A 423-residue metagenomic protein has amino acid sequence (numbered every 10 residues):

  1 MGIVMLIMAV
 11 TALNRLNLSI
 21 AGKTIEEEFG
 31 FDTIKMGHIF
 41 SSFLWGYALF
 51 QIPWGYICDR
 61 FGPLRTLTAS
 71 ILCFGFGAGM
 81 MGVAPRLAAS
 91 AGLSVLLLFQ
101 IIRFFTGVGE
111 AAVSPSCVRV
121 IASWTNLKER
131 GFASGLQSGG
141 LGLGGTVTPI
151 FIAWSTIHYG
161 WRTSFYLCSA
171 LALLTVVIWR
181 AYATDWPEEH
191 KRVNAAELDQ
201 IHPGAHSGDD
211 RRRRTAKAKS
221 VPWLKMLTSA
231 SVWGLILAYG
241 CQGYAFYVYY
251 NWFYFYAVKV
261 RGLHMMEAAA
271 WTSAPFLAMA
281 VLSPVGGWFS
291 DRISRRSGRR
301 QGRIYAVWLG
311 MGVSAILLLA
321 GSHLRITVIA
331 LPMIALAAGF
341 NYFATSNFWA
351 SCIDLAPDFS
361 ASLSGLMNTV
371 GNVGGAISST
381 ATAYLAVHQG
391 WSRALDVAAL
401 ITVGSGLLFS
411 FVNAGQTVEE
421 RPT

Functional and structural regions predicted by a protein language model:
I3-F31, Y249-Y254: Extracytoplasmic
L18-I20, M226-P284, A344-T345, W349 (+1 more regions): Extracytoplasmic gate region of multi-pass secondary transporters
S41-Y56, S273-G286: Central cavity-lining transmembrane alpha-helices of secondary-active solute carriers, predominantly the Major
L72-G92, G312-R325: C-terminal ends and interior cores of transmembrane alpha-helices in multi-pass membrane transporters/permeases
I102-G142: Cytoplasmic helix-loop-helix junction between adjacent transmembrane helices in 12-TM secondary transporters
L141-H190: Helix-loop-helix hairpin linking two adjacent transmembrane segments in secondary transporters
R300-N347: C-terminal transmembrane helical hairpin of 12-TM major facilitator-type secondary transporters
